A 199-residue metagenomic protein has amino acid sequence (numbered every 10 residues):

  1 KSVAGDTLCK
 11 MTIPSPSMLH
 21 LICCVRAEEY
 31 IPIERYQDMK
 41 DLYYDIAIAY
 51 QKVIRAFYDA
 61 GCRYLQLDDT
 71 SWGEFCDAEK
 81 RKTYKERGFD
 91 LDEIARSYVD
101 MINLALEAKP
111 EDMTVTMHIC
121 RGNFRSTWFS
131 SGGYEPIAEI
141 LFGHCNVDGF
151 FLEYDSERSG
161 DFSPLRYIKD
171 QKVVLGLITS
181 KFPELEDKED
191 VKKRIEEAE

Functional and structural regions predicted by a protein language model:
K1-E199: Domain-level signal for soluble alpha/beta catalytic cores
